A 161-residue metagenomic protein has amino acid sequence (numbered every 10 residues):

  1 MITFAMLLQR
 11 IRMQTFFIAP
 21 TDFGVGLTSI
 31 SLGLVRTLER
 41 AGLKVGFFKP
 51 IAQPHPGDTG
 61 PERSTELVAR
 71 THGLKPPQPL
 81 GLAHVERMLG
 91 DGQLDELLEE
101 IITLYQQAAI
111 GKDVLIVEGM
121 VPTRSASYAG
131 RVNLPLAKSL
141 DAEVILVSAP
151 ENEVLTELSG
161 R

Functional and structural regions predicted by a protein language model:
F4-L8: Pre-Walker A adenine-sensing motif
T15-A108, R124-A126, L155: N-terminal phosphate/diphosphate-binding loop that engages ATP/GTP or pyrophosphate donors across diverse enzyme folds
F17-P20, I116, I145-V147: Short glycine-rich or small-residue beta-strand-to-loop segments that form or flank ligand, phosphate, metal/Fe-S
Q106-I110, L136-K138: Short, charge-rich binding segments
G111-L115: Loop/turn-to-beta-strand initiation segments
G119-R161: Conserved catalytic-core segment of NTP-binding enzymes
